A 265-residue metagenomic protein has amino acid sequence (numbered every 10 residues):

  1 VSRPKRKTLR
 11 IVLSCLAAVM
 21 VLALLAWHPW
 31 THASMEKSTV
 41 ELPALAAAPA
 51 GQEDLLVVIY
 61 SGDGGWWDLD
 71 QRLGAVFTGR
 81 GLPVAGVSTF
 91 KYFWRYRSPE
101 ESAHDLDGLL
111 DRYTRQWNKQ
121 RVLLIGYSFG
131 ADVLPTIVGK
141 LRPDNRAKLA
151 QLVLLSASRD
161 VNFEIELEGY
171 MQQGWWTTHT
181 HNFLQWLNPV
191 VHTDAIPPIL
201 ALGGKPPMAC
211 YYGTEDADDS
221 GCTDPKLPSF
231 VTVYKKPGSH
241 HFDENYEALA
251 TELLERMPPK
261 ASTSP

Functional and structural regions predicted by a protein language model:
I11-W27: Hydrophobic membrane-insertion alpha-helices, especially the h-region of bacterial N-terminal signal peptides
E36, A46-L82, G86-T89: Short, surface-exposed "cap/lid" segments of acyl-processing enzymes
S88-W117: Catalytic nucleophile-loop/oxyanion-hole region of alpha/beta-hydrolase and closely related hydrolase-like folds
F90-F93, K236-F242: Histidine-bearing beta->alpha loop at or near hydrolase active sites
I125-L134: Gly/Ala-rich beta-loop-alpha elbow adjacent to hydrolase catalytic centers
L152-F163: Active-site nucleophile loop of the alpha/beta-hydrolase fold
N162-K226: The feature captures the conserved acid-bearing segment of alpha/beta-hydrolase catalytic domains
Y246-P265: Catalytic active-site module of serine/aspartate enzymes centered on a nucleophile-bearing elbow/loop
